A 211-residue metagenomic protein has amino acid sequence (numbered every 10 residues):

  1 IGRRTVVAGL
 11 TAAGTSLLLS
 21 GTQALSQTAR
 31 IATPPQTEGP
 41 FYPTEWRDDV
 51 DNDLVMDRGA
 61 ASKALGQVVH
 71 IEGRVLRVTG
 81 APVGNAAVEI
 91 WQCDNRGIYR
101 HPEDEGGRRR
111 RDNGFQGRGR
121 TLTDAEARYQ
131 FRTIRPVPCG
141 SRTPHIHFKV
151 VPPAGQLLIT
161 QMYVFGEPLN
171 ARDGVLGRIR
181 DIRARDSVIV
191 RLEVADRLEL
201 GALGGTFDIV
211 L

Functional and structural regions predicted by a protein language model:
I1-G14: N-terminal secretory signal peptides and thylakoid transit peptides that target proteins across membranes
L25-I189, V194, L198-L211: Beta-strand-dominated extracellular/periplasmic modules and repeats in secreted or surface-exposed proteins
